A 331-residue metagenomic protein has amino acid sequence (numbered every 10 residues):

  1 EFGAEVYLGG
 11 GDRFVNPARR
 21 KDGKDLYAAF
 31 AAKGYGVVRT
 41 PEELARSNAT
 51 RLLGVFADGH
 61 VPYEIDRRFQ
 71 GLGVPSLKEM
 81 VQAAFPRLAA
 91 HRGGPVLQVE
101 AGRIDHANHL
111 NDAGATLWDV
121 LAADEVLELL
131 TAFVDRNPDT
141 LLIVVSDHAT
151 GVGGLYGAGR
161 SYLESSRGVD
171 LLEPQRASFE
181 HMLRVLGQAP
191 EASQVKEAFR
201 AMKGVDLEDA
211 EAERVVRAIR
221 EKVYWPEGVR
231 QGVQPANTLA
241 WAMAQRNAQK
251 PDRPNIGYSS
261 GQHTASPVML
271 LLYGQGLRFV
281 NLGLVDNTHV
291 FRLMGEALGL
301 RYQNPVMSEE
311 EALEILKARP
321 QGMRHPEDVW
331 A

Functional and structural regions predicted by a protein language model:
E1-W330: A post-motif C-terminal structural segment
